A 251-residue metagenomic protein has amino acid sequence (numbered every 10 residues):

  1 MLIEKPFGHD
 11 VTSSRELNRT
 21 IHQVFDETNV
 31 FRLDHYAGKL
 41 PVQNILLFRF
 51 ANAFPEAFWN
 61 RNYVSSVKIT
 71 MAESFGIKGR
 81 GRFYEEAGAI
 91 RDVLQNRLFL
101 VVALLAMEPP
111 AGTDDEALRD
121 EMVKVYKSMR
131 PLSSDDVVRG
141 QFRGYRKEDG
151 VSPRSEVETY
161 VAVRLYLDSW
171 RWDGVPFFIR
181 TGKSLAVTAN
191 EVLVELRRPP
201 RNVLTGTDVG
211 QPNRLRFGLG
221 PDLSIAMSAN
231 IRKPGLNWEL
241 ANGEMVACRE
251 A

Functional and structural regions predicted by a protein language model:
M1-I3, F7-A251: Secretory/organelle targeting and membrane-embedding segments
